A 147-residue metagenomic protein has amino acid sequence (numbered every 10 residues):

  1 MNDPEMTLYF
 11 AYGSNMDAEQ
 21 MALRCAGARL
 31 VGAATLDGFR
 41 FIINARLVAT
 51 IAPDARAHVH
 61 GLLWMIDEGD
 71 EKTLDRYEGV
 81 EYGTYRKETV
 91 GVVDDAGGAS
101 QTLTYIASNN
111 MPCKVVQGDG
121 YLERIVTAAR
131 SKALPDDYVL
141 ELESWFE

Functional and structural regions predicted by a protein language model:
N2-E147: Glycine-aromatic micro-motifs
